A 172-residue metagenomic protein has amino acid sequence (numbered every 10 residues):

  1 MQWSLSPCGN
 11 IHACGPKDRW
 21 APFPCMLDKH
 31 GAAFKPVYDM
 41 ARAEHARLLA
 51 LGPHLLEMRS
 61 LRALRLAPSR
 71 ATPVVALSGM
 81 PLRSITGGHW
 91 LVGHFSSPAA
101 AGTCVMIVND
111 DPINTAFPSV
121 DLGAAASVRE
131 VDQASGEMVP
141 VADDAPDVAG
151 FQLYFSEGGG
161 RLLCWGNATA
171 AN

Functional and structural regions predicted by a protein language model:
M1-L49, L66: Aromatic/acidic polysaccharide-binding cleft in carbohydrate-active enzymes
M1-S4, M106-V108, R129-D132, L163-C164: Conserved active-site loop/cleft motifs that coordinate metal ions or position small ligands
C8-H12, I113-T115, E137-M138: Flexible loop/turn segments at secondary-structure boundaries
R47-T86: Substrate-binding clefts and catalytic carboxylate motifs of secreted carbohydrate-active enzymes
T72-A124: Carbohydrate-binding surface patches
P112-I113, S135, A168-A170: Short, glycine-/Ser/Thr-/acidic-enriched flexible segments
D121-E137: Solvent-exposed beta-hairpin/edge-strand motifs
D144-N172: C-terminal beta-strand-rich structural cap/linker in extracellular carbohydrate-active enzymes
